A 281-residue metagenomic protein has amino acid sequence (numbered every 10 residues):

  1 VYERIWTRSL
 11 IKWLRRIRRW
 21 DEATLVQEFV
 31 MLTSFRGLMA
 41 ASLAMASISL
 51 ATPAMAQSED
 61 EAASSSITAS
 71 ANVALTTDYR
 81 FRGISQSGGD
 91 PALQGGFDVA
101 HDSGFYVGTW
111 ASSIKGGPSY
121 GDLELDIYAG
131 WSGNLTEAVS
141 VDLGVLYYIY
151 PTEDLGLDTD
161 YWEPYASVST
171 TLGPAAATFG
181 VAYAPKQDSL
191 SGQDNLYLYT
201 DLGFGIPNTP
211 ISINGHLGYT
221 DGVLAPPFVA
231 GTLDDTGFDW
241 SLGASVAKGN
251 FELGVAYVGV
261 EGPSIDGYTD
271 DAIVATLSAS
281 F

Functional and structural regions predicted by a protein language model:
V1-S66: Cleavable N-terminal export/targeting peptides
Q57-K115: Short glycine/proline- and aromatic-enriched beta-strand/turn motifs that initiate or cap beta-hairpins
S65-I67, G89-L93, G121-L125, D158-P164 (+3 more regions): Residues that define the transmembrane beta-barrel architecture of outer-membrane proteins
A71-T77, V107-S113, L143-Y147, V168 (+4 more regions): Transmembrane beta-barrel strands of outer-membrane/channel proteins
T77, V99-H101, W131-G133, Y147 (+5 more regions): Residue-level signature of outer-membrane beta-barrel architecture
S103-T109, E137-L143, G173-F179, N208-N214 (+1 more regions): Repeated loop/turn-to-beta-strand initiation elements of outer-membrane beta-barrel proteins
T159-G231: Detector for outer-membrane/organellar transmembrane beta-barrel domains, recognizing the amphipathic beta-strand
V246-K248, Y268-F281: Outer-membrane beta-barrel "beta-signal"
